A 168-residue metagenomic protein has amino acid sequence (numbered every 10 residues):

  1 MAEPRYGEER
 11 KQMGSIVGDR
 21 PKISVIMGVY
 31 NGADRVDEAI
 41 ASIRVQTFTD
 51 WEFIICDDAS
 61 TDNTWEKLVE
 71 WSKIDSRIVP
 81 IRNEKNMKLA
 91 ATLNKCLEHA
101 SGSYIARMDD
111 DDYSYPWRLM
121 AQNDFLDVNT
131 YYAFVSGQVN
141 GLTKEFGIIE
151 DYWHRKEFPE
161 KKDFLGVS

Functional and structural regions predicted by a protein language model:
A2-S168: Nucleotide-sugar donor-binding/catalytic module of glycosyltransferases that assemble extracellular/cell-envelope
